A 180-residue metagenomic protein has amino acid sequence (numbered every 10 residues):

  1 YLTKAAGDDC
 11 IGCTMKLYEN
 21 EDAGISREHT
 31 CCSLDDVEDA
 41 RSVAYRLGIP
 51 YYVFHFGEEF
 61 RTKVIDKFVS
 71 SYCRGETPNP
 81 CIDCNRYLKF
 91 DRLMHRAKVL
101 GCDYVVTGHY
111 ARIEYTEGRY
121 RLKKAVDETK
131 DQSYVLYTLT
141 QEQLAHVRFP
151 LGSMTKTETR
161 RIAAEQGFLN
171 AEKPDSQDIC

Functional and structural regions predicted by a protein language model:
Y1-Y137, R148, K156-T159, A164-E165: ATP-dependent adenylation/nucleotidyltransferase module used to activate substrates
T138-C180: Internal nucleotide-binding/catalytic subdomain
